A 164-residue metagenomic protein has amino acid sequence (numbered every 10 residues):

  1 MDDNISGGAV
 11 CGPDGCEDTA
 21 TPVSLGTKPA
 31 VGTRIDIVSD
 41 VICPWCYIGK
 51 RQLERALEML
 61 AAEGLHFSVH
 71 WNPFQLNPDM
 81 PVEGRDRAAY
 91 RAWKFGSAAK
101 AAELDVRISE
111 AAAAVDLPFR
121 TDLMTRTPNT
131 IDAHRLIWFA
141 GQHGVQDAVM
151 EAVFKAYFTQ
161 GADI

Functional and structural regions predicted by a protein language model:
M1, D163-I164: C-terminal extensions
D2-L25: Histidine-centered metal-binding segments
E17-S24, A30-G32, N72-Q75, M80: A structural preference for long, well-packed, hydrophobic secondary-structure segments
S24-G26, M59-L60: Short, flexible, glycine/charge-rich loop motifs used to bind or transfer phosphoryl groups or to couple energy/partner
T27-R55: Local sequence-structure signature of Cys/Sec-based thiol-disulfide redox active-site neighborhoods
R51-A162: Structural alpha/beta surface segment adjacent to cysteine/selenocysteine redox centers across thiol/disulfide enzymes
